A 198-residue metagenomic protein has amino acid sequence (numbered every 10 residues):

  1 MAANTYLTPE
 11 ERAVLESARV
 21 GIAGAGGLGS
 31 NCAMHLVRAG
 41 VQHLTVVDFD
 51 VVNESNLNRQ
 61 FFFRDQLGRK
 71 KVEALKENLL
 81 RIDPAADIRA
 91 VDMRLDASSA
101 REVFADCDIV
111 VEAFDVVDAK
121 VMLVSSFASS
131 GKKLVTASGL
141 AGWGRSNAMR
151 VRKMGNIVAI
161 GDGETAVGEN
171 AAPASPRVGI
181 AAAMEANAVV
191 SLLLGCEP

Functional and structural regions predicted by a protein language model:
M1-P198: Adenine nucleotide-associated cytosolic modules
